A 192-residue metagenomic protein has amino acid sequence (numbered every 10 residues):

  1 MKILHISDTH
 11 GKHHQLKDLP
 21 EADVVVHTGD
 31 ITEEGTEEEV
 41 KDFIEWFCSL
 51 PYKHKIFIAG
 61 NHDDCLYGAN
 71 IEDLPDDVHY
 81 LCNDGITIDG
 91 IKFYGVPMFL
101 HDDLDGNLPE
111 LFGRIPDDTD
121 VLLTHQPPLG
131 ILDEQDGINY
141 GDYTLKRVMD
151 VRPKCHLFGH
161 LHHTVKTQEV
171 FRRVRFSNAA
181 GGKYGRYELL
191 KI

Functional and structural regions predicted by a protein language model:
M1-H14, K183, I192: Acidic, histidine-bearing metal-coordination/catalytic regions of metal-dependent phosphoesterases
H5-S7, V25-D30, I56-N61, L81-C82 (+4 more regions): Active-site neighborhood of phospho(di)ester-bond hydrolases with catalytic His/Asp-centered motifs
I6-I88: Core catalytic region of metal-dependent phosphoesterases/phosphodiesterases, especially metallo-beta-lactamase-like
Q15-E21, T87-D89, L108-P116, L190-I192: Short amphipathic alpha-helix with an adjacent loop that forms part of the alpha/beta core around
D18-P20, F47-Y52, D73-P75, I115-D117 (+3 more regions): Short, conserved loop/helix-junction motifs that constitute active-site signature segments in enzyme catalytic cores
T32, E37, D118-R152: Active-site-proximal segments of metal-dependent phosphoesterases and phosphodiesterases across multiple
G85-D89, K146, D150-V151, C155 (+1 more regions): Binuclear metal-dependent phosphoesterase catalytic core
I91-V121, I138-R147: Binuclear metal-dependent hydrolase catalytic cores centered on His/Asp/Glu-rich metal-binding motifs
